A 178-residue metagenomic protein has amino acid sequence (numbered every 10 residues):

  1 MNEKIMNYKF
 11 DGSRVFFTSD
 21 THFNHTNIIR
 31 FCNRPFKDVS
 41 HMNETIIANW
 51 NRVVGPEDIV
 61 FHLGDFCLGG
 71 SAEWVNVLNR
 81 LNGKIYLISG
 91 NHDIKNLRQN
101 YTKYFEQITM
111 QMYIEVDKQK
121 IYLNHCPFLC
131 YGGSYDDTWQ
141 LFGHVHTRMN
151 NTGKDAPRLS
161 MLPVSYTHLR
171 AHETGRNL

Functional and structural regions predicted by a protein language model:
Y8-G12, F16-T18, F23-V116: Core catalytic region of metal-dependent phosphoesterases/phosphodiesterases, especially metallo-beta-lactamase-like
V15-F17, Q107, Q140, A156-P163: Conserved beta-strand scaffold positions in the cores of enzyme catalytic domains, especially in NTP/NDP-utilizing
V15-H22, K120-P127, M161-P163: Active-site-proximal beta-strand elements of phosphoester/diester hydrolases
T21-N24, L123, T138-M149: Histidine-centered catalytic micro-motifs
N91-K95, C126-L129, V145-M149: Short, polar loop motifs at secondary-structure junctions
Q111, G133-S134, R148-Y166: Flexible, gly/pro- and Lys/Arg-enriched active-site loops
Y113-G133: Core dinuclear metal-dependent hydrolase active-site scaffold
H168-A171, G175-L178: Single conserved hydrophobic/aromatic residue that forms the stacking wall/gate of nucleotide- or nucleobase-binding
